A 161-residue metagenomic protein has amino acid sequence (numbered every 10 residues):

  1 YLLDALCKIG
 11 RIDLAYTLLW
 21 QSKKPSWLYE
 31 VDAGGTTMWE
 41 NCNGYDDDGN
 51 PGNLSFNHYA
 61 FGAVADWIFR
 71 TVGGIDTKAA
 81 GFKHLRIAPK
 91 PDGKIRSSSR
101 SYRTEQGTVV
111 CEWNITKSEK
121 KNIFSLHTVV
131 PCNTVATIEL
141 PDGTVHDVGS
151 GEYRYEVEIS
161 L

Functional and structural regions predicted by a protein language model:
L2-L3: Conserved small-residue packing positions in alpha-helical repeats and bundles
D13-L161: Non-catalytic C-terminal accessory modules of carbohydrate-active enzymes
